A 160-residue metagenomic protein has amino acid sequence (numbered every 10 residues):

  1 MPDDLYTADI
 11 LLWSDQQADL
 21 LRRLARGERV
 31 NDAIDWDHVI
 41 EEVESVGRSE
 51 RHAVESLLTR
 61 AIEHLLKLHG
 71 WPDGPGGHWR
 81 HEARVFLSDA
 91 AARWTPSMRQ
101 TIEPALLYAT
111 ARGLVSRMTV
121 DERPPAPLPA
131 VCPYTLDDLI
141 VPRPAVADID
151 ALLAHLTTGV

Functional and structural regions predicted by a protein language model:
M1-T59, E63-V160: Surface/interface-facing alpha-helical segments and adjacent flexible terminal/loop regions used for partner/assembly
